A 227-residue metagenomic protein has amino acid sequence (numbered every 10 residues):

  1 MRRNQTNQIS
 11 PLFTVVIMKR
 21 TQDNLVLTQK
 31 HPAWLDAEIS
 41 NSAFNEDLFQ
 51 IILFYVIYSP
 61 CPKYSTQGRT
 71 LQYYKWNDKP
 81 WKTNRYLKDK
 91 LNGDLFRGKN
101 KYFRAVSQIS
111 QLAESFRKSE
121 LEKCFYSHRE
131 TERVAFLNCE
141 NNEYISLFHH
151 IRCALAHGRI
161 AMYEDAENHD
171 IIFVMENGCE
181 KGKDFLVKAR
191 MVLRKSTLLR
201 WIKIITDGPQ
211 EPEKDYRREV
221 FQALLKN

Functional and structural regions predicted by a protein language model:
R2-H169, N177-N227: Amphipathic alpha-helical interface elements
